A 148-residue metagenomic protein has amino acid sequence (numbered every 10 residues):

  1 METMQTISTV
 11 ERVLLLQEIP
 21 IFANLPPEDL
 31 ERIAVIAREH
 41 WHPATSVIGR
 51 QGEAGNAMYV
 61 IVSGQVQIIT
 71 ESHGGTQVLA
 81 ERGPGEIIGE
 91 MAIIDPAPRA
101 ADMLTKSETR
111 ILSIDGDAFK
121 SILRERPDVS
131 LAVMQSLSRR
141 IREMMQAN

Functional and structural regions predicted by a protein language model:
M1-N148: Cytosolic regulatory regions built on CNB/CRP/Popeye-like sensor folds
